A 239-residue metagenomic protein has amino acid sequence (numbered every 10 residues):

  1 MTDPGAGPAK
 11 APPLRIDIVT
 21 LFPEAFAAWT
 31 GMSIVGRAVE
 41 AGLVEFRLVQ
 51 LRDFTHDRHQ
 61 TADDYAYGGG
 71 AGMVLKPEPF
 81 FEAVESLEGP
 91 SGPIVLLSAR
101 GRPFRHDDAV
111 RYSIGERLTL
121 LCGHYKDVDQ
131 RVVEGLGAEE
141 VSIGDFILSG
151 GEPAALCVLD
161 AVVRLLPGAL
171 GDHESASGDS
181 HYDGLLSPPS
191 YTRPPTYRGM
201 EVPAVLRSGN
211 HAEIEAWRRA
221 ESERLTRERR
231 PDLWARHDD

Functional and structural regions predicted by a protein language model:
M1-L87, H211-A235: N-terminal nucleotide/polyanion-binding subdomain common to many enzyme families
D17-V19, R47-V49, V95, L118-L120 (+1 more regions): Hydrophobic/aromatic beta-strand patches that form the interior of the parallel beta-sheet core in alpha/beta enzyme
S33-R37, V110-I114, G135-L136: Short, solvent-exposed amphipathic alpha-helical segments in soluble enzyme and RNA/protein-processing domains
R52-D57, R102, I147-G150: A short acidic, often aromatic-flanked loop/helix-cap motif at beta-alpha or helix-coil junctions that lines enzyme
L75-H124, D129-Q130: S-adenosyl-L-methionine/SAH cofactor-binding core of RNA-modifying enzymes
V128, V132-D179: Structured adenosyl-cofactor binding patch, chiefly the S-adenosyl-L-methionine
P153, L165-A204: Internal, active-site/partner-interface "lid" segment
V162, V205, R218-R219: GST superfamily/GST-like fold recognition
